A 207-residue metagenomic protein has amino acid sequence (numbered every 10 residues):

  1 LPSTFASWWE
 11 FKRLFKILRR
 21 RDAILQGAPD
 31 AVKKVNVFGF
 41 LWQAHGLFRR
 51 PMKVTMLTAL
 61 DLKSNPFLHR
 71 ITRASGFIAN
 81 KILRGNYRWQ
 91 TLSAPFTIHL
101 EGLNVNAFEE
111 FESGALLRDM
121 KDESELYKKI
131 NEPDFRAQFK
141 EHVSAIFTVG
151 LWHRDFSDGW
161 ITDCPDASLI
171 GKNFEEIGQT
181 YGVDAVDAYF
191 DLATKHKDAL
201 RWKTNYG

Functional and structural regions predicted by a protein language model:
S3-K16, I24, A28-G207: Active-site neighborhoods of metal-dependent hydrolases
R19: Substrate-engagement module of ASCE P-loop NTPases
